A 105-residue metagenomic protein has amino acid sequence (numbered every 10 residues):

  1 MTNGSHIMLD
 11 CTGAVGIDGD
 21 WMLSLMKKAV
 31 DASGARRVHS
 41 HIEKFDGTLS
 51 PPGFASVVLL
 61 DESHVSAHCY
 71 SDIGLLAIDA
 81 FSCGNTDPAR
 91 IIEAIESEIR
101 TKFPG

Functional and structural regions predicted by a protein language model:
M1-G105: Polybasic/polar functional segments that serve as interface/processing modules
